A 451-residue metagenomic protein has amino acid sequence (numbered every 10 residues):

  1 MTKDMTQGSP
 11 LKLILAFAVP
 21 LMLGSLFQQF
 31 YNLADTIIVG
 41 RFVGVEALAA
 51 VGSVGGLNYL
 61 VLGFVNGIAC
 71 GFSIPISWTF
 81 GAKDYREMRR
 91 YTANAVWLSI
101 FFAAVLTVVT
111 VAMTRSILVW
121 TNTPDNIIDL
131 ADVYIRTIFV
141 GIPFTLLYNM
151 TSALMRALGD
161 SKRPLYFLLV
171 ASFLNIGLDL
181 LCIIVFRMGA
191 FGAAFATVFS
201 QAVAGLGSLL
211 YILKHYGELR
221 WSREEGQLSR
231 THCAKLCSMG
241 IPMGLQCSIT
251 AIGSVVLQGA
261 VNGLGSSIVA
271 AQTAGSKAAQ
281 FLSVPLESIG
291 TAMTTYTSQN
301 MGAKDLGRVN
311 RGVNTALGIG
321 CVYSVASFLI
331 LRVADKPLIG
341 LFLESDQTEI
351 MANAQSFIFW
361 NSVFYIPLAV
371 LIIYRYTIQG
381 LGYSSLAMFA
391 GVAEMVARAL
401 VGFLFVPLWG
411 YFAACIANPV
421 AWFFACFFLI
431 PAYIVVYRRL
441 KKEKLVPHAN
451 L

Functional and structural regions predicted by a protein language model:
M1-A18, I76-G141, V185-I241, T297-F364 (+1 more regions): Short alpha-helical transmembrane segments in multi-pass integral membrane proteins
M5-F42, G56-G71, P75, I100-T107 (+4 more regions): N-terminal transmembrane alpha-helices
A16-D35, T137, Y148, A171 (+4 more regions): Transmembrane helical elements of multi-pass membrane transporters/channels
L26, F30-A49, L118-D125, L181-M188 (+5 more regions): Helix-terminus/linker motif at the lipid-water interface of multi-pass membrane proteins
L33-T36, V108, S116, M150-L154 (+7 more regions): Alpha-helical transmembrane segments of multipass membrane proteins
L48-V108, T145-P164, Q258, A271-D335 (+1 more regions): Small-residue-rich hydrophobic transmembrane alpha-helices
L60-G63, N175-L180, G205-L209, F281-V284 (+3 more regions): Hydrophobic transmembrane alpha-helices of multi-pass small-molecule transporters
A69, T137-R156, P164-S172, A193-S208 (+4 more regions): Short runs within selected transmembrane alpha-helices of multi-pass transporters and secretion channels
